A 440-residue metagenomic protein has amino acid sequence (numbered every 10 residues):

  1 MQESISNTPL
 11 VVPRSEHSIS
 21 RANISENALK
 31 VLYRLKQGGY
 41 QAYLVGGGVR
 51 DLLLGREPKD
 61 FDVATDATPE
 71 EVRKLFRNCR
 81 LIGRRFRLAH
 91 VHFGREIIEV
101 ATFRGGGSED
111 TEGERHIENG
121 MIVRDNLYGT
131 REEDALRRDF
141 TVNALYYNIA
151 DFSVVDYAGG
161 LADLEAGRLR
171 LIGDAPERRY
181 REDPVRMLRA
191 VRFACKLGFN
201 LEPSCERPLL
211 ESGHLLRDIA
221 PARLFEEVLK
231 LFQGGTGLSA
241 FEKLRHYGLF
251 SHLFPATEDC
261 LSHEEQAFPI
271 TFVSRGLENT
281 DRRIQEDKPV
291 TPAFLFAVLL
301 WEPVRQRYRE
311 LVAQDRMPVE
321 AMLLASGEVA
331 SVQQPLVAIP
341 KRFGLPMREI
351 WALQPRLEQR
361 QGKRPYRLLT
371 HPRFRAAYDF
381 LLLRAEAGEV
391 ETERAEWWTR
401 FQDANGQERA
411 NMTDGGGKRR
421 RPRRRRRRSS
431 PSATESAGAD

Functional and structural regions predicted by a protein language model:
M1-D440: Catalytic cores of the polymerase beta-like nucleotidyltransferase superfamily and closely associated nucleotide
